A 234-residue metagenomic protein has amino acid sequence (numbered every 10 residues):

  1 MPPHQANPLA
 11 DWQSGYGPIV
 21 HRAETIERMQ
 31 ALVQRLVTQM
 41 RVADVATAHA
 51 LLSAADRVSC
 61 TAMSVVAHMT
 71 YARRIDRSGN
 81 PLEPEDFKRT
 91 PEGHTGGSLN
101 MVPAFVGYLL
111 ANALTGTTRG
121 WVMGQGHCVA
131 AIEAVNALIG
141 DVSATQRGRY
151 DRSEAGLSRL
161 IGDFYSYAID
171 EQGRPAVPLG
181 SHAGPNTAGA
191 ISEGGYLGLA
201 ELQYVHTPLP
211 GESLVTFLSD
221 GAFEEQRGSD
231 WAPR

Functional and structural regions predicted by a protein language model:
M1-G107, A222-R227: Conserved acidic/glycine
V58-P81, E92, G97-R234: Cofactor-binding active-site loop characterized by glycine-rich and histidine/acidic residues
